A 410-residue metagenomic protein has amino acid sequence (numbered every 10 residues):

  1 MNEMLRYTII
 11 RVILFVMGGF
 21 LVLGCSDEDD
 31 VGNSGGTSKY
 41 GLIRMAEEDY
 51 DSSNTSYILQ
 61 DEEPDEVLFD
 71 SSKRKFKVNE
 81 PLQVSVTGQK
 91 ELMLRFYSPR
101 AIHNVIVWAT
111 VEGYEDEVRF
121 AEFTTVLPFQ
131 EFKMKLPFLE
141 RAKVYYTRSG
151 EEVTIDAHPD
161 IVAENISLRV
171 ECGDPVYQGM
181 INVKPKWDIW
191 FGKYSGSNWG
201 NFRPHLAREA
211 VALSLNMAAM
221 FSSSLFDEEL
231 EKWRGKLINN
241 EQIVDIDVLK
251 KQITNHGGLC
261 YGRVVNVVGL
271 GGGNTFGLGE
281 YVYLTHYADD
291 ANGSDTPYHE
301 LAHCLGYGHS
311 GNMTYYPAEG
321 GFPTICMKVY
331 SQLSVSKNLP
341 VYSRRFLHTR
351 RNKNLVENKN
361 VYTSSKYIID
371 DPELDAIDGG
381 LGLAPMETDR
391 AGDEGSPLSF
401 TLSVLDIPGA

Functional and structural regions predicted by a protein language model:
N2-I13: Bacterial N-terminal signal peptides that target proteins for export
V12-F20: Bacterial N-terminal signal peptides
V22-G24: C-terminal motif of bacterial Sec signal peptides marking the signal peptidase cleavage site
S26-E28: Bacterial signal peptide processing site
V31-S294, C304-P408: Predominantly extracellular/secreted Zn2+-dependent metalloproteases
